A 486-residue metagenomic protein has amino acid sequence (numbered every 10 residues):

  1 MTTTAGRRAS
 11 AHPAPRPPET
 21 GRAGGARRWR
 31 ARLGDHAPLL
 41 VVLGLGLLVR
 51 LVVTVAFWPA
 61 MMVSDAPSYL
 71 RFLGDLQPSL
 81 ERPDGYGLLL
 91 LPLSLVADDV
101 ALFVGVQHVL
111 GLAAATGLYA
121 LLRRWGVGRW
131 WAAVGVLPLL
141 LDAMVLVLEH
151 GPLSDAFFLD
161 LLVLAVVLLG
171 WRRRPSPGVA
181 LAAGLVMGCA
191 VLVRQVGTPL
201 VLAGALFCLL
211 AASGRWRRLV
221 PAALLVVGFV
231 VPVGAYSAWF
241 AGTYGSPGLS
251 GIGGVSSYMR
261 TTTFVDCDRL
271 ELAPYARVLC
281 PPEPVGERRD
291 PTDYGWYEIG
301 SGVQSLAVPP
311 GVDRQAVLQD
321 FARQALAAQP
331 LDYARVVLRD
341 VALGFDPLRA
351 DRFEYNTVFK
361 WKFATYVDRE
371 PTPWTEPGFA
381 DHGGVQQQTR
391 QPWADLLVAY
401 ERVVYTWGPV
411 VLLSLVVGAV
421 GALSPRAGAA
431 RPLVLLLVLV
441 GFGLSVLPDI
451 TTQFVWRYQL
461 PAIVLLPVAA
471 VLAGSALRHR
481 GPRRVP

Functional and structural regions predicted by a protein language model:
D35-M61, L141, G228-W239: Transmembrane signal-anchor helices characteristic of membrane glycosylation enzymes that use polyprenol
L47, V136, A180-R194, A205 (+2 more regions): Membrane-interface alpha helices of multi-pass inner-membrane proteins
A56-Y69, Q77-L89, L93, A97-D98 (+4 more regions): Extracytoplasmic catalytic/substrate-binding loops of multi-pass membrane glycan-assembly enzymes
S64, G105-L110, V134-L169, P177-G178 (+2 more regions): Multi-pass, polyprenyl lipid-linked donor-dependent membrane glycosyltransferases
D84-L88, V96-T116, A133, L148: Loop-to-helix entry region of an early transmembrane alpha helix in multi-pass inner-membrane enzymes
A101-L102, V109, R335-L437: Membrane-interface anchor segments at the N-terminal boundary of transmembrane helices in multi-pass membrane enzymes
L118-L141, L159-D160, R173-A182, R431 (+1 more regions): Transmembrane-helix signature of polytopic, membrane-embedded enzymes that assemble or transfer cell-envelope glycans
S250-A380: Membrane-proximal stem/loop segments at transmembrane-domain junctions that anchor or position
